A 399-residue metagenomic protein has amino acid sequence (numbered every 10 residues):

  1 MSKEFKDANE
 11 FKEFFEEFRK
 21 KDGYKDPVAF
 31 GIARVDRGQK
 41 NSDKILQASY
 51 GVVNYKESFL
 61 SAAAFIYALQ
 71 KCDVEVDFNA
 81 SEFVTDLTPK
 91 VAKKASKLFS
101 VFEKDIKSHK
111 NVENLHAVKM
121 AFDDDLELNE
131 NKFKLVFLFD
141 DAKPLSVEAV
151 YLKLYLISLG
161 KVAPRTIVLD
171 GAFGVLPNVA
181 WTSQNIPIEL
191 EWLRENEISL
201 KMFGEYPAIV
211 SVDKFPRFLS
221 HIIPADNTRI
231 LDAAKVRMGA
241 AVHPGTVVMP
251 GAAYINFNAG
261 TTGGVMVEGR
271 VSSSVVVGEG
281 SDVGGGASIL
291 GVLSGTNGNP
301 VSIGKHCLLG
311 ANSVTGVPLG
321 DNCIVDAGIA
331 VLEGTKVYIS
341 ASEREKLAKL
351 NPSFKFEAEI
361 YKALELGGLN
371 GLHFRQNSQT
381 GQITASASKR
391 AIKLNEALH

Functional and structural regions predicted by a protein language model:
M1-H221, K362-H399: Terminal amphipathic alpha-helical/low-complexity segments used for targeting or macromolecular assembly
K153, S294-G295: Short, contiguous acidic/charged loop-to-helix segments that flank catalytic cores in large enzymes
G204, V210-H243: Right-handed parallel beta-helix
S220-R229, I255, N297-P300, K355 (+1 more regions): Short, positively charged
H221-I222, A311, E359-I360: A generic local structural motif
T228, A234-V236, A240-V242, T246-V271 (+6 more regions): A structural motif detector for beta-strand N-caps
T296-P300, L308, A330, G334-H399: C-terminal segments of enzyme domains that contribute to small-molecule binding surfaces
